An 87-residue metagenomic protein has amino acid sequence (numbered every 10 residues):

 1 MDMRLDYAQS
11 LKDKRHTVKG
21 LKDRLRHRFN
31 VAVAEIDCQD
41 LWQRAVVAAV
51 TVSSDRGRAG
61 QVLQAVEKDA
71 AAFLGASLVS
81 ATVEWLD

Functional and structural regions predicted by a protein language model:
M1-M3, V47-A49, A81-V83: A structural signal for short, well-ordered beta-strand segments
M1-R28, A32, D69: N-terminal first-folded block
Q9, Q39, Q43, Q61-Q64: Residue-identity detector for glutamine
F29-I36, S77-V83: Short beta-strand elements
A34-D55, L86-D87: Short, charge-patterned binding micro-sites
T51-D87: C-terminal structural segments of small proteins and small subunits
